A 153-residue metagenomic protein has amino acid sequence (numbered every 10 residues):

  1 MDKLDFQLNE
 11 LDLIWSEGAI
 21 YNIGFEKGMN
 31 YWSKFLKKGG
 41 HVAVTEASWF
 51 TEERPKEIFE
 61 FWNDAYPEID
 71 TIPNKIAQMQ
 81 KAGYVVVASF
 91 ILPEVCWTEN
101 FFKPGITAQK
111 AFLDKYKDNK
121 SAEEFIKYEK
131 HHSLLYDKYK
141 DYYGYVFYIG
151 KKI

Functional and structural regions predicted by a protein language model:
M1-D2, S48: Adenine-nucleotide cofactor-binding loop residues
D2-I14: A short acidic, Gly/Pro-enriched loop at the edge of an enzyme's catalytic core that lines a small-molecule cofactor
D12-E26: A short SAM/SAH-binding and catalytic strip from SAM-dependent methyltransferases
Y21, S48-E52, E94-V95: Short, catalytically relevant binding-site loops at active-site mouths
E26-H41: A short glycine-rich, Lys/Arg-flanked "PGG" loop and its adjoining helix->strand segment in the class I
V44-Y66: Short, glycine-/aromatic-enriched active-site segment of Class I SAM-dependent methyltransferases
Y66-S89: Short alpha-helix
A88-I153: Conserved Class I S-adenosyl-L-methionine
